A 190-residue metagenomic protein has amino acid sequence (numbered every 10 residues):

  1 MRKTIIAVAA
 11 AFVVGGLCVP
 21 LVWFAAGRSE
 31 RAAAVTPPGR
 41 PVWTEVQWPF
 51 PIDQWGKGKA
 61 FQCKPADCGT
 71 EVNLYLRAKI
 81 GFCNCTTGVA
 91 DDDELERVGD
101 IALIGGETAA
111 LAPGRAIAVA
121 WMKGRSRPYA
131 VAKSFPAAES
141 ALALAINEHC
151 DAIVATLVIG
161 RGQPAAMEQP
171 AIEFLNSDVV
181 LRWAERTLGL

Functional and structural regions predicted by a protein language model:
M1-T4: Positively charged n-region of N-terminal signal peptides that target proteins for export
I6-A25: Hydrophobic membrane-insertion alpha-helices, especially the h-region of bacterial N-terminal signal peptides
A25-P41: Ser/Thr/Pro/Gly-rich low-complexity linker/stalk segments immediately outside membranes or between
Q47-E94: Secretory pathway targeting signatures of secreted, lumenal, and periplasmic proteins
G58-K59, G69, F135-L144, I153: Short, surface-exposed coil-to-beta transition loops
I80-A120: Structured, soluble extracytoplasmic/luminal domains of envelope-associated proteins
G106-E148: Signature of long, low-cysteine stretches enriched in small and polar/charged residues
H149-L190: Surface-exposed amphipathic alpha-helical segments
